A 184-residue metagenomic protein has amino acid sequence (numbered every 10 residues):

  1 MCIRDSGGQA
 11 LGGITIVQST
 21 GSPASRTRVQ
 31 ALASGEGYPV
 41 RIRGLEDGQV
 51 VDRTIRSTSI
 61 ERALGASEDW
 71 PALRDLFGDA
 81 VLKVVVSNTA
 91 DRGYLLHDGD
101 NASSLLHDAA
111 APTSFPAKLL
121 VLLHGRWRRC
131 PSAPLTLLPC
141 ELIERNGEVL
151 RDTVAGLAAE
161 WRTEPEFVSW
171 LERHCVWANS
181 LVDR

Functional and structural regions predicted by a protein language model:
M1-I3: Short, small-residue-biased leader/transition segments that mark boundaries at the very start of proteins
S6-R184: Substrate/ligand-engaging "lid" and interaction regions
